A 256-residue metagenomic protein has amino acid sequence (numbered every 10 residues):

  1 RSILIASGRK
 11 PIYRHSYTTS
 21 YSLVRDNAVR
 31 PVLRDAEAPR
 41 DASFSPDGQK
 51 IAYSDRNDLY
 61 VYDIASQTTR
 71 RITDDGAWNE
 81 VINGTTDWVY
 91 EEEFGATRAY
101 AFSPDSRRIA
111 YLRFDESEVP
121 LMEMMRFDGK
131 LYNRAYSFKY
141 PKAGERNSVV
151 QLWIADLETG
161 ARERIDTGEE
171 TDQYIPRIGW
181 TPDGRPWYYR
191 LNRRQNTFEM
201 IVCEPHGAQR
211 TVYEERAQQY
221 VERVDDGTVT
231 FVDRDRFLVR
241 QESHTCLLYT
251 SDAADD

Functional and structural regions predicted by a protein language model:
I3, G48-I51, I109, P186-W187 (+1 more regions): Hydrophobic beta-strand positions that form the internal "hydrophobic ladder" of WD40/Gbeta-like beta-propeller blades
A6-S20, I72-Y100, R108-E158, R162-I165: Predominantly five- to eight-bladed beta-propeller fold
V24-Q67: A conserved hydrophobic secondary-structure block that centers on an alpha-helix together with its immediately flanking
R30-L33, T69-A77, E163-D166, R210-E214: Beta-propeller fold detector
P39-D41, T97, I175, D226: Conserved positions at the start
P46-D47, P104-D105, P182, V232-D233: Residue-level detector of Asp-centered blade-edge/turn motifs that repeat once per structural unit in beta-propeller
R113-M122, G129-Y136, Y140-L248: Beta-propeller domains
Y249-A254: Conserved small/polar residues in nucleotide/adenosyl-binding loops
